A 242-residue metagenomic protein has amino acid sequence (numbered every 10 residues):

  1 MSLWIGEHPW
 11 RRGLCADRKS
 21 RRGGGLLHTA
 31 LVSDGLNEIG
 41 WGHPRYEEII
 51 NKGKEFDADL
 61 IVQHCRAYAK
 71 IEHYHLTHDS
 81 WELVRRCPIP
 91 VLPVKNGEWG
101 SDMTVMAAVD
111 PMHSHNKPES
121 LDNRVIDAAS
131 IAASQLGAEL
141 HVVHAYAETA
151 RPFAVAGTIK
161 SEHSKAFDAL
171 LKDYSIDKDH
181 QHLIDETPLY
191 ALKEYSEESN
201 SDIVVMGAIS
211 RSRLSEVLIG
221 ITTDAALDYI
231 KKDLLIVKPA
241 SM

Functional and structural regions predicted by a protein language model:
M1-D17, R86-C87, E98-V143, Y229 (+1 more regions): Short acidic/Ser/Thr-enriched loop-to-helix initiation segments
G6-P9, A67-A69, P111-H115, A147-R151 (+1 more regions): A short, flexible beta-alpha/helix-coil linker loop
G13-G24, I126, G157-D168: Short, surface-exposed alpha-helical segments at coil->helix boundaries
S20, L76-D79, D122-R124, G157-I159 (+1 more regions): Charged helix-capping and loop-helix junction motifs
I39-E48, I184-L189: Charged docking surfaces used in two-component/phosphorelay signaling
K52-S101, Y195-M242: Gly/Ser-rich helix-loop-strand patches that form or flank binding pockets for ribonucleotide-derived cofactors
E139-P188: Glycine-rich phosphate/pyrophosphate-binding loop and the adjoining helix
